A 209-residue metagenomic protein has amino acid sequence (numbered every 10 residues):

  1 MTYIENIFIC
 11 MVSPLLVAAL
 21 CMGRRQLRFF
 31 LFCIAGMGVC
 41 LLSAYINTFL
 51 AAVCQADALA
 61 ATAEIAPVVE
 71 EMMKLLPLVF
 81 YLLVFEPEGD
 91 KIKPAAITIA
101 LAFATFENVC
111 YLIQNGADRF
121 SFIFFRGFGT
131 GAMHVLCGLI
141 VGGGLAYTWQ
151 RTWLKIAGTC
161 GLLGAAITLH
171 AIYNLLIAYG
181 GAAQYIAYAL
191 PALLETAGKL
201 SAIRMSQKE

Functional and structural regions predicted by a protein language model:
M1-E209: Hydrophobic alpha-helical segments at protein termini of multi-pass membrane proteins
